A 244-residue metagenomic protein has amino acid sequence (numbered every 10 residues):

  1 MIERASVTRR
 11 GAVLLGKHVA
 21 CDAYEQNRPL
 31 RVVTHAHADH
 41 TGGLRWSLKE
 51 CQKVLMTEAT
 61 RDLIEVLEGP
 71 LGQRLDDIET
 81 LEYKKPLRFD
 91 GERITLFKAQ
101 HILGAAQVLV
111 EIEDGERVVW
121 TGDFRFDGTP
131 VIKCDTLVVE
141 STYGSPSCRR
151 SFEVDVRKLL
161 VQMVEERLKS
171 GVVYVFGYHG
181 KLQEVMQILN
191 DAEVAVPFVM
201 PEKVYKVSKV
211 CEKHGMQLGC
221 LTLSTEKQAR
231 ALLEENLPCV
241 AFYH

Functional and structural regions predicted by a protein language model:
I2-N27, A36-G180, D191: His/Asp/Glu-rich metal-coordinating catalytic cores of metallo-dependent phosphodiesterases/hydrolases acting on
T8, K213-G215, T222-H244: C-terminal regulatory/interaction regions
V33: An N-terminally biased module of ancient metal coordination in phosphate/nucleic-acid-related enzymes
F176-G180, V199-K203, H244: Short, well-ordered beta-to-alpha junction loops that form the rim of enzyme active sites and present histidine/acidic
Q183-L189, V210-C211: A short acidic (Asp/Glu
I188-V194, G215-M216: Short, solvent-exposed amphipathic alpha-helical segments in soluble enzyme and RNA/protein-processing domains
F198-L223: Long, charge-dense
